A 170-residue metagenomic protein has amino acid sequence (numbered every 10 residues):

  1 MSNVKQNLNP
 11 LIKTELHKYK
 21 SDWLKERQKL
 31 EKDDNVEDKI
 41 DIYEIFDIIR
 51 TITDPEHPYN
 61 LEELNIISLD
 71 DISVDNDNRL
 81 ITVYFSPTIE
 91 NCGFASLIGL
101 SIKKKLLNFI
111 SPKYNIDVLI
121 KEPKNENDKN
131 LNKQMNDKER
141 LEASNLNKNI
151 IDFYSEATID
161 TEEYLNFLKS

Functional and structural regions predicted by a protein language model:
M1-S170: Domain-level signature for proteins that mediate thiol-based redox and metal-cofactor handling
